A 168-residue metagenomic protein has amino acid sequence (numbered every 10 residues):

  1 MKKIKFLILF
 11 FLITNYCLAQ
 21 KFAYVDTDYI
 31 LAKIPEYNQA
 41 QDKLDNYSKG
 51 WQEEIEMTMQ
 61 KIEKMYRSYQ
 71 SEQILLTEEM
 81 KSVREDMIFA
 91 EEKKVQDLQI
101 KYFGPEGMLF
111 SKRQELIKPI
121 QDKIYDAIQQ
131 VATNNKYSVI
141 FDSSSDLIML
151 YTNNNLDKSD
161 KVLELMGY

Functional and structural regions predicted by a protein language model:
M1-F22: Bacterial Sec-dependent N-terminal signal peptides
Q20-Y168: Amphipathic, charged alpha-helical segments and their helix-to-coil junctions in extracytoplasmic/peripheral assemblies
